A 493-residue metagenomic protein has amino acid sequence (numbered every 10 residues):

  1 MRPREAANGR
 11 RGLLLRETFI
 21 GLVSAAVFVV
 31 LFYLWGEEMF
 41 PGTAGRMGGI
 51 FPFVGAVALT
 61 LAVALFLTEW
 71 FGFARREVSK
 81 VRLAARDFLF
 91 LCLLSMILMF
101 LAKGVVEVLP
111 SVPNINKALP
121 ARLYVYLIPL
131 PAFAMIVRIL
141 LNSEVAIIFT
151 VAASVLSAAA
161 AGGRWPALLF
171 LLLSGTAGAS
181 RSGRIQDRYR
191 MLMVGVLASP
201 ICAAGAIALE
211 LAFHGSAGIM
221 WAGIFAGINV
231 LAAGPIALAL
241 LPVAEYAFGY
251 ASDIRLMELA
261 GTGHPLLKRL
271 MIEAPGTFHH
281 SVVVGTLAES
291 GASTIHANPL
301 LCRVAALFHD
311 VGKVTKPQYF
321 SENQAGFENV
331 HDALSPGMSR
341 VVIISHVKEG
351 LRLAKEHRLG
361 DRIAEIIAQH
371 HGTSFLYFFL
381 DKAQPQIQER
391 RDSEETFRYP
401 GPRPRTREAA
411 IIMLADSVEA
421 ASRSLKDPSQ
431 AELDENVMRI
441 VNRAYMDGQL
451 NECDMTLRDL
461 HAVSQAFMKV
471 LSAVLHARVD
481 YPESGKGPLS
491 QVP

Functional and structural regions predicted by a protein language model:
M1-W70, P428, V441: Extended, domain-scale alpha-helical bundle/helix-rich regions
A6-A7, Y445-P493: Long, hydrophobic alpha-helical segments that serve as membrane-spanning/inserting helices
R11-L15, V29-G36, L61-P113, F133-E144 (+2 more regions): Short helix-perturbing small/polar motifs within transmembrane alpha-helices
G42-R46, L109-P120, L209-F225, L240 (+1 more regions): Membrane-interfacial helix-loop-helix connectors in multipass membrane proteins
G48-T60, L119-L127, A167, A222-A232 (+1 more regions): Alpha-helical transmembrane segments of polytopic membrane proteins
C202, G223-Y246: Alpha-helical membrane-embedded segments
A222, L241-G263: Canonical alpha-helical transmembrane segment with a positive-inside/aromatic-interface signature
A260-Q430, R443-D447: Divalent metal-dependent catalytic cores for phosphoryl transfer on phosphate-bearing substrates
